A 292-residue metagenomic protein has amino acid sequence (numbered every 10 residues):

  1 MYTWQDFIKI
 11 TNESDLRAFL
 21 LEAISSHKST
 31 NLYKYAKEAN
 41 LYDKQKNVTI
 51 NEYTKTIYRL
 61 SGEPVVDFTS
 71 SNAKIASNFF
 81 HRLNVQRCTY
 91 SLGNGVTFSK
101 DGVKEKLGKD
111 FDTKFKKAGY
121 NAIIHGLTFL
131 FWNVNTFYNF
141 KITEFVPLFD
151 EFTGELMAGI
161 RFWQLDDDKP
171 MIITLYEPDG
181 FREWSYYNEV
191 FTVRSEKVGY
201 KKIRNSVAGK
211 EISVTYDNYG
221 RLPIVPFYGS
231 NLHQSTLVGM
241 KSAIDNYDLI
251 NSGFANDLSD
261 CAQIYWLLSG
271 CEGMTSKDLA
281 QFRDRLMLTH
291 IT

Functional and structural regions predicted by a protein language model:
M1-F137: Extended, helix-rich architectural segments
W4-T11, L16-I24, L32-A36, I57 (+14 more regions): Extended hydrophobic/Leu-rich segments
N12, L156, E177, Y247 (+1 more regions): Intrinsically disordered, low-complexity regions enriched in Ser/Pro/Gly/Gln/His and often acidic
L60, F68, S91-G93, K100 (+10 more regions): Intrinsically disordered, low-complexity segments enriched in small/polar residues
A76, Q86-C88, A118, A122 (+4 more regions): Generic hydrophobic, helix-prone segments enriched in Leu/Val/Ile
K117-G119, I124, F129-I224: Extended, regular secondary-structure scaffolds
K202-T292: Extended, charged amphipathic alpha-helical segments
